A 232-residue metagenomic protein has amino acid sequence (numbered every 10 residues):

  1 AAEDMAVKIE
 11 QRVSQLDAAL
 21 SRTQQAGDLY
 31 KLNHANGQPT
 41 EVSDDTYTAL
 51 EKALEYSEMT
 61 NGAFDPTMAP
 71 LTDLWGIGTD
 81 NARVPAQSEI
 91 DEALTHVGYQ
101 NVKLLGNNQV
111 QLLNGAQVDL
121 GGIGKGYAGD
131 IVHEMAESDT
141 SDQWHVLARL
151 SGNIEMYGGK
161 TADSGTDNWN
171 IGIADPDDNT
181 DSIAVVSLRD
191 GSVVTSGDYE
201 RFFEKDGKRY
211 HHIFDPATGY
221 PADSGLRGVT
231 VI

Functional and structural regions predicted by a protein language model:
A1-I232: Mature catalytic core of soluble alpha/beta enzymes
